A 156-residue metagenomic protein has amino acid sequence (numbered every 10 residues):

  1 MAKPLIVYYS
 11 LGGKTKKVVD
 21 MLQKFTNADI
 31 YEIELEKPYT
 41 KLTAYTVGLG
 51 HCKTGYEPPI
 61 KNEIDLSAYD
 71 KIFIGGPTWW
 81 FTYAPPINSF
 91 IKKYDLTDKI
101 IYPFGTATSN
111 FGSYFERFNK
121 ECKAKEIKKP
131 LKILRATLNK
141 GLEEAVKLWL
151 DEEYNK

Functional and structural regions predicted by a protein language model:
M1-I74, F81-T82, N88-K92, E144-K156: N-terminal beta1-alpha1-beta2 submodule of the flavodoxin-like/Rossmannoid cofactor-binding fold
K3, F25-N27, D98, A124-I127: A generic structural signal for alpha->beta connector loops
G12, K37, T78-F81, T108-F111 (+1 more regions): Solvent-exposed loop/turn segments at secondary-structure junctions within structured extracellular/periplasmic domains
L66-S67, K92-K99, C122, E126: Short, conserved loop/helix-junction motifs that constitute active-site signature segments in enzyme catalytic cores
I74-G75, P103: Redox-cofactor binding/interface segments in oxidoreductases and associated redox assembly factors
I87-I91, E116-N119: "Short basic amphipathic alpha-helical interaction patches in structured regions
Y102-G141: Short, glycine-/small-residue-rich phosphate/pyrophosphate-handling segment
